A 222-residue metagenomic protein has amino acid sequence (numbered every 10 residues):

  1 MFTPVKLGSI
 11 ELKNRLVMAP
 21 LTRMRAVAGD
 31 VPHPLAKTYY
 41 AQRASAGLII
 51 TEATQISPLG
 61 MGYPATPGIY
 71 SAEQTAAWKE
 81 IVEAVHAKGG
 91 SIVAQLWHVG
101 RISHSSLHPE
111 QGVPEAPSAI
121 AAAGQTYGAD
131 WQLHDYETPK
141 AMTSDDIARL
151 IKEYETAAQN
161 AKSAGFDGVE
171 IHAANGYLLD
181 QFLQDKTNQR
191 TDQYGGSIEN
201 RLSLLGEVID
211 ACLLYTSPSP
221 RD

Functional and structural regions predicted by a protein language model:
M1-V17: N-terminal amphipathic alpha-helix/helix-capping segment at the start of soluble metabolic enzymes
R15, A53-E110, S144, R149: Acidic/aromatic-lined carbohydrate-recognition and catalytic surfaces of CAZymes acting on diverse glycans
L16-A19, I49-T51, I92-A94, V169-I171: Hydrophobic faces of well-ordered beta-strands that scaffold small-molecule active sites in alpha/beta enzyme cores
M18, R43, V85, A94 (+2 more regions): Conserved, mostly hydrophobic/aromatic
T38-I56: Catalytic domains of carbohydrate-active enzymes, especially glycoside hydrolases
Y70-K88, Q189-L214: Alpha-helix-loop-beta-strand connector modules within alpha/beta enzyme cores
W97-A164: Non-globular sequence segments
Y215-D222: Conserved small/polar residues in nucleotide/adenosyl-binding loops
